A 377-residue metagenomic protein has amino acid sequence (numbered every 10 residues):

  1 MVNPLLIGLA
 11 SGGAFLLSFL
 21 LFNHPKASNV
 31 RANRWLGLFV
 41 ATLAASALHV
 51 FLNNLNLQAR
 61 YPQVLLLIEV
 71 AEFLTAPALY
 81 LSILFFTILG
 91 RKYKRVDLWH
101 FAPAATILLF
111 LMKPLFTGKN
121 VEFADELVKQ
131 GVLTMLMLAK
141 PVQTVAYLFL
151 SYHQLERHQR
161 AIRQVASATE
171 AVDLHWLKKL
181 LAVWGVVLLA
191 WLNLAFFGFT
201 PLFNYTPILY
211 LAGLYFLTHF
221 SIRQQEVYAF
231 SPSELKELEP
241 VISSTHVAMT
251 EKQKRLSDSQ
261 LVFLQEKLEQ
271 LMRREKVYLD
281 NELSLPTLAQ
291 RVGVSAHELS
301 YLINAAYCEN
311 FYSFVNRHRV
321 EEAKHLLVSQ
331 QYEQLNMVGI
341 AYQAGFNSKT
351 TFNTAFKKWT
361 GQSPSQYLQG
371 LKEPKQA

Functional and structural regions predicted by a protein language model:
M1-A14, M137-P141: Hydrophobic transmembrane alpha-helical segments in integral membrane proteins
A10-L20, R34-N54, T75, I107-F110 (+1 more regions): Hydrophobic alpha-helical transmembrane segments of multi-pass membrane proteins
F22-W35, F85-V96, H158-D173, F199-F203: Membrane-interface helix-boundary motifs at transmembrane edges
A45-I68, G118-D125, L194-G198: Helix-loop junctions on the outward
P62-Q63, K129-Y147: Alpha-helical transmembrane segments
T87-K113, T117, G131-M137, S167-W184: The cytoplasmic-loop to transmembrane-helix boundary for the fourth helix
L181-S233: Interfacial "cap-and-anchor" motif at the non-cytosolic start of specific transmembrane alpha-helices
I222-G339, Q343, A355-K358, S365-A377: Membrane-proximal linker segments that couple transmembrane helices to downstream signaling/catalytic modules
